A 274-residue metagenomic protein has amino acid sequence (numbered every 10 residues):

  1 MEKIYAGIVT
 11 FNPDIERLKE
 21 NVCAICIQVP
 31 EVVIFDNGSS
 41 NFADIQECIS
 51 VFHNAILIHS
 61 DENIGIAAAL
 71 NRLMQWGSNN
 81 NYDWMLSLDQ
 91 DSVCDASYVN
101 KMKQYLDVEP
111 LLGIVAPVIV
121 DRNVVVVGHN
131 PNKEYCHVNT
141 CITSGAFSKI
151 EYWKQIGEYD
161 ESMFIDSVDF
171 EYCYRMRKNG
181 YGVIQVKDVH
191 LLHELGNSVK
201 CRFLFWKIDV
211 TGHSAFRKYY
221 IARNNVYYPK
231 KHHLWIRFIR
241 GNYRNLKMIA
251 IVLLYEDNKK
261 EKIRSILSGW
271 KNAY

Functional and structural regions predicted by a protein language model:
I8-I27: Short, well-formed alpha-helical segments that are part of the catalytic scaffolds of diverse glycosyltransferases
D36-I45, E62, S92-V93: A conserved acidic beta->alpha catalytic loop
S60-G77: Glycine-rich, basic loop-to-helix element that forms the pyrophosphate-binding segment of sugar-nucleotide handling
Y82-D91: Short beta-strand-to-loop acidic/aromatic patch adjacent to the donor-nucleotide binding site
A96-G128: Conserved donor NDP-sugar-binding/catalytic core segment of glycosyltransferases
N132-S148, H213: A recurrent flexible, glycine/aromatic-enriched loop bordering the glycosyltransferase active site that acts as
Y152, G157, S162-L195: A short, conserved alpha-helix in the catalytic core of glycosyltransferases
K230-Y274: Non-catalytic, C-terminal membrane-associated alpha-helical segments of glycosyltransferases
